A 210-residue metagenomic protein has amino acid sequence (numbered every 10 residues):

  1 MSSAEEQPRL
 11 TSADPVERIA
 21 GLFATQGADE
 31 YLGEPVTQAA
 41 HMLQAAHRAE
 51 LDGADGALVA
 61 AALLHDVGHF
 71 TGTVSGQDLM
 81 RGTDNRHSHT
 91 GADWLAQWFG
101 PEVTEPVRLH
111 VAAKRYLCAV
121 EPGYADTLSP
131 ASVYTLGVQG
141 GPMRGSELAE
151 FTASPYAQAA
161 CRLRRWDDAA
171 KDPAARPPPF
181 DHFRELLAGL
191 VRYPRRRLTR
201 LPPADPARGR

Functional and structural regions predicted by a protein language model:
M1-R210: Metal-dependent phosphohydrolase cores
